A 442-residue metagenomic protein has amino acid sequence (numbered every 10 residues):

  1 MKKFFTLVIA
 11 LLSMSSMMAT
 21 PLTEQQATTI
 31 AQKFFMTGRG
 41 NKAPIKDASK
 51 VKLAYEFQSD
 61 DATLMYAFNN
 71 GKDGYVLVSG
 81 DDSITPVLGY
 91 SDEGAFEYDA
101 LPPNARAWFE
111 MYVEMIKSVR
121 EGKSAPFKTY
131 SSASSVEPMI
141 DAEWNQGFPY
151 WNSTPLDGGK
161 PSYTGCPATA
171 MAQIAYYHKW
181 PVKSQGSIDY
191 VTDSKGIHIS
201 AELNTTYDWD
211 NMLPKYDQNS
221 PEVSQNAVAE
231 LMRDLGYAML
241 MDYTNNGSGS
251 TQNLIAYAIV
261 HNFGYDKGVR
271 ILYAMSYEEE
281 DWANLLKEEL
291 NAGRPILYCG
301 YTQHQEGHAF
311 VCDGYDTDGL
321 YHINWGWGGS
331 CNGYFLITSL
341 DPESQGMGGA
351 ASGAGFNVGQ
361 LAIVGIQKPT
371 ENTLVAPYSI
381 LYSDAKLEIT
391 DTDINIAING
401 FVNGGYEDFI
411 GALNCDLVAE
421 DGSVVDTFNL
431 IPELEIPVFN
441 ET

Functional and structural regions predicted by a protein language model:
M1-Q25, Y237, M241-T244, I259: Bacterial Sec-dependent N-terminal signal peptides
T20-E56: Short, non-transmembrane alpha-helical segments in secretory-pathway proteins
K52-K72, Y257, H261-N324: Active-site-adjacent substructure of cysteine-protease-like catalytic cores
S79-G94, D318-T338: Catalytic Cys-His active-site segments of thiol-dependent hydrolases/isopeptidases
V87-S248: Active-site-adjacent structural segments surrounding the nucleophilic cysteine of cysteine proteases and isopeptidases
G346-F401, A419-V424: Short, compositionally biased P/S/T/A/G/V-rich stretches that sit at domain boundaries
V402-G411: A short beta-turn/strand-edge loop motif at beta-sheet boundaries
A412-N414, S423-T442: Solvent-exposed serine/threonine-rich low-complexity stretches and specific carbohydrate-binding patches
